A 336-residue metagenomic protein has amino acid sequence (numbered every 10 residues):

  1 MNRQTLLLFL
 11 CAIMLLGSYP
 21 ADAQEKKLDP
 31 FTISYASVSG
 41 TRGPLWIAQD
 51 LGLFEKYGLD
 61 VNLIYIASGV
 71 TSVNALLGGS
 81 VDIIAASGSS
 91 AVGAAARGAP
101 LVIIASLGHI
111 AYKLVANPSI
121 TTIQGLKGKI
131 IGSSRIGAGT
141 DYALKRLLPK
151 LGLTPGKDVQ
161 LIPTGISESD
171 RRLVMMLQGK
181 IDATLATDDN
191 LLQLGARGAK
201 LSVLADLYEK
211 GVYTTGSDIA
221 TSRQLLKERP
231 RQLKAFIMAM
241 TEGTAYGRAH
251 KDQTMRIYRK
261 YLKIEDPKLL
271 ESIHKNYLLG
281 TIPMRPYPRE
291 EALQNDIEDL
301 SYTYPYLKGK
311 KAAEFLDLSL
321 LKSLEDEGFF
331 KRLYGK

Functional and structural regions predicted by a protein language model:
M1-L8: Bacterial N-terminal signal peptides that target proteins for export
L8-G17: Bacterial N-terminal signal peptides
Y19-A23: Sec/Tat signal peptide C-region and signal peptidase I cleavage site
Q24-D188, V203-Y213: Short, glycine-/small- and polar/acidic-enriched structural segments that line small-molecule recognition paths
G88-S90, P118, I162, E168-K263: Pocket-lining segment of extracytoplasmic ligand-binding domains
G139-K157, M238-L269, A313-K322, G328: Ligand-binding clefts/hinges and TM-proximal coupling segments of bilobed small-molecule sensing domains
K227-G309: Secondary-structure end/capping motifs
I297-K336: Conserved C-terminal helix/tail region of periplasmic/extracytoplasmic solute-binding proteins
